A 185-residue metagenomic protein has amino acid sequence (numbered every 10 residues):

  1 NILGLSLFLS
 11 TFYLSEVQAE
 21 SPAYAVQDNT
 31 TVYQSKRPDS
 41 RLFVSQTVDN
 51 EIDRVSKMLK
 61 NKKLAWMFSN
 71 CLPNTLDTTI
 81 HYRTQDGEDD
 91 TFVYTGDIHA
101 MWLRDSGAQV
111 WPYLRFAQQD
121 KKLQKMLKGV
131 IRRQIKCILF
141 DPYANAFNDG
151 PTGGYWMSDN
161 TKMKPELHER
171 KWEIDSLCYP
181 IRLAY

Functional and structural regions predicted by a protein language model:
N1, G87-D89, L167: Intrinsically disordered, low-complexity segments enriched in polar/charged residues with Gly/Pro, especially when
L3-F12: Bacterial N-terminal signal peptides
S15-Q18: Sec/Tat signal peptide C-region and signal peptidase I cleavage site
E20-R104: Low-complexity, Ser/Thr/Pro/Gly-enriched N-terminal "stalk/linker" regions
H99-L127, I131-Y185: Aromatic-rich carbohydrate-recognition surfaces in CAZymes
